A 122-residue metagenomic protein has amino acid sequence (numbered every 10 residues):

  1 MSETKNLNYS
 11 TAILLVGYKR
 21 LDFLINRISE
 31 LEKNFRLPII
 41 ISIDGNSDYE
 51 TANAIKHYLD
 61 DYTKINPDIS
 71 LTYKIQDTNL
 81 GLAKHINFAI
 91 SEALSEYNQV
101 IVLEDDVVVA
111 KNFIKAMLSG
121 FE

Functional and structural regions predicted by a protein language model:
N6-A12: A short, charged/proline- and glycine-enriched loop that marks the coil->beta-strand transition at the N-terminal
L14-L15, I41: Short hydrophobic beta-strand elements that form part of the catalytic alpha/beta core underpinning NDP-sugar/donor
R20-K33: Short, well-formed alpha-helical segments that are part of the catalytic scaffolds of diverse glycosyltransferases
L31-K74: Acidic donor-binding segment of Leloir-type glycosyltransferases
D77-K84: A short, glycine-/small-residue-rich helix N-cap motif at loop->alpha-helix starts within glycosyltransferase
N87-Q99: Active-site nucleotide-sugar/metal-binding loop of Leloir-type enzymes
Y97-V108: Short beta-strand-to-loop acidic/aromatic patch adjacent to the donor-nucleotide binding site
K111-E122: Conserved donor-nucleotide/metal-binding helix-loop-beta segment in metal-dependent transferases, i.e., the alpha-helix
